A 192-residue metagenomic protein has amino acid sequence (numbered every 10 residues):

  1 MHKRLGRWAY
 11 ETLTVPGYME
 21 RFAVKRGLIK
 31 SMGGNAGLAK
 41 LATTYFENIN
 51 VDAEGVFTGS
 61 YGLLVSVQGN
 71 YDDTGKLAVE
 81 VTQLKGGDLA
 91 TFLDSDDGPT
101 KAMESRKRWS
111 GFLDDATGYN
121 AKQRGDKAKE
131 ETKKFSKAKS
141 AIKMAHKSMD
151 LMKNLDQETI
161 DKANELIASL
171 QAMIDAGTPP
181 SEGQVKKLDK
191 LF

Functional and structural regions predicted by a protein language model:
Y10-L38, D126, E130: Terminal, regulation- and interaction-focused segments at domain boundaries
R21-I29, A42, S66, T82 (+1 more regions): Charge-rich, low-complexity N-terminal segments
T43-Q68: Ser/Thr-rich, low-complexity intrinsically disordered terminal regions
G69-M103: Intrinsically disordered, low-complexity regulatory segments enriched in Ser/Thr/Pro and charged residues
F92-E131: A conserved amphipathic terminal alpha-helix motif
S105-T117, T178-F192: Repeat-associated, polar segments at repeat-unit boundaries in modular proteins
A128-T178, G183: Charged/polar low-complexity intrinsically disordered segments, enriched in acidic residues
